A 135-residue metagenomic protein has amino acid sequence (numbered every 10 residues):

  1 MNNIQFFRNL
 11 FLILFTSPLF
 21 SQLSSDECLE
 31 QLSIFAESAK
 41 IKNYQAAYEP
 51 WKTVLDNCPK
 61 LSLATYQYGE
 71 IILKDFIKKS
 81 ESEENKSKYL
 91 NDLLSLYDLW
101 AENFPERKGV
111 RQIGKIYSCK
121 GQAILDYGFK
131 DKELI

Functional and structural regions predicted by a protein language model:
M1-D26, E70: Bacterial Sec-dependent N-terminal signal peptides
Q22, E81-S82: Flexible inter-repeat linkers and adjacent short helices within tandem amphipathic alpha-helical repeat scaffolds
S25-A36, P59-K79, E106-K130: Amphipathic alpha-helical repeat scaffolds of TPR domains
E27, A46-P50: N-terminal segments that cap or nucleate solenoid repeat domains
P50-K52, E83-A101, D131-I135: Alpha-helical repeat scaffolds
T53-L55, L61, F76, L93-N103 (+1 more regions): Alpha-helical solenoid scaffolds that mediate protein-protein interactions, centered on TPR/SEL1-like repeats but also
